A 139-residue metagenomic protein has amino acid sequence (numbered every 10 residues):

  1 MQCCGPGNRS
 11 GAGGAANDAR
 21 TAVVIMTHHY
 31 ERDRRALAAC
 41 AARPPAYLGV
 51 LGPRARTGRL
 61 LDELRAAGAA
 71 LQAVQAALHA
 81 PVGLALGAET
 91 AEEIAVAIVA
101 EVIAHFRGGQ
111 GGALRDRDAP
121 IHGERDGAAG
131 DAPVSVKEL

Functional and structural regions predicted by a protein language model:
M1-G7: Conserved SAM-binding strand-loop segment of SAM-dependent methyltransferases
N8-A19: Short amphipathic alpha-helix with an adjacent loop that forms part of the alpha/beta core around
R20, P45, H79-P81: Active-site lining segments that contact anionic ligands and/or coordinate catalytic metals
A22, M26-H28, A38-L64: ADP-ribose/adenylate-binding Rossmann-like module
Y30-R34: Beta-loop-alpha module in the N-terminal Rossmann-like domain of NAD(P)-dependent dehydrogenases, especially those
L51-L139: Adenosine-phosphate binding glycine-rich loop
